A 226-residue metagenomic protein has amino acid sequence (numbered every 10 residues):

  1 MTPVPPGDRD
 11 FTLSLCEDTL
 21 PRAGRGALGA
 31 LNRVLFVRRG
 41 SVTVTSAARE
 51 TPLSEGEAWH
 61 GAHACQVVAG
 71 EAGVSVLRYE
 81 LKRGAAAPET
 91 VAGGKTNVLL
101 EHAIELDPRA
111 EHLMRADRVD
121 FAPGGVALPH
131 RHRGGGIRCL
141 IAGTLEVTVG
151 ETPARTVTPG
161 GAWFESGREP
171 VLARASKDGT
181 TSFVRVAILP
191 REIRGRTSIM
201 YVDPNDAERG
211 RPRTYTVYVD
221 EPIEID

Functional and structural regions predicted by a protein language model:
M1-R33, R38, K82, G94-G125 (+1 more regions): A short glycine-rich, His/Asp/Glu-containing loop-to-beta-strand
D10, R49-P52, A62-A92, G167-R196: Ligand-binding loop in jelly-roll beta-barrel domains
C16-G24, V34, T45-C65, F121 (+1 more regions): Short acidic-glycine-tyrosine-enriched beta hairpin
G24-G29, A127-H132, V149, R174-S176: Short histidine-centered beta-strand/loop micro-motifs that create catalytic or ligand/metal-coordination sites
G29-A47, R133-T152: Glycine- and acidic-residue-biased ligand/ion/polar-headgroup-sensing regions
V91-P108, A154, A207-R209, T216-D220: Local beta-strand/beta-hairpin segments that build beta-sheet-rich folds
R194-D226: Acidic/histidine-enriched, glycine/proline-rich intrinsically disordered or flexible terminal extensions
